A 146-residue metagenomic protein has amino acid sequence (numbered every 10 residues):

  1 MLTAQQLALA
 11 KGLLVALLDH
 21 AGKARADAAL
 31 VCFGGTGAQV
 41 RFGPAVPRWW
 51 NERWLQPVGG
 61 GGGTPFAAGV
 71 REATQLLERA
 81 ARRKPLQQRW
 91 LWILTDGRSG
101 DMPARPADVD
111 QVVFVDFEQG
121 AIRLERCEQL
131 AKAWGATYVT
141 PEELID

Functional and structural regions predicted by a protein language model:
M1-P44, G69-E72, R89-L94: Von Willebrand factor
L17-H20, L76-A80, A133, T137 (+1 more regions): Conserved, well-folded catalytic cores of nucleic-acid-processing and energy-transducing macromolecular machines
A24, P85-Q87, K132: Short flexible coil/turn linkers enriched for glycine and charged/polar residues that connect secondary-structure
D27-L30, T64, T140: A generic structural-conservation signal
A38, R48-R89, R98, D116-E125: Von Willebrand factor
V46-W49, A131-A133: Short, hinge-like loop/turn segments at secondary-structure boundaries
G97-E142: VWA/integrin I-like adhesion module and closely mimicked acidic/polar interface patches used
I145-D146: C-terminal "exit" segments of structured domains
